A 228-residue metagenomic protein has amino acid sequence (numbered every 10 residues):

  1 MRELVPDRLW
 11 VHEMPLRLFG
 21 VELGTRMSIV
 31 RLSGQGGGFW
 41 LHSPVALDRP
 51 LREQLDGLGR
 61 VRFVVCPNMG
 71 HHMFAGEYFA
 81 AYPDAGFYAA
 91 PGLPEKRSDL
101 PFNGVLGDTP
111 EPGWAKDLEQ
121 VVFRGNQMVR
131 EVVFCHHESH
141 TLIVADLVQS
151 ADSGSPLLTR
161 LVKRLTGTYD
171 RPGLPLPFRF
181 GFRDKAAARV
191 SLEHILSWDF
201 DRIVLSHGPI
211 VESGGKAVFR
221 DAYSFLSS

Functional and structural regions predicted by a protein language model:
M1-Q35: Zn-dependent metallo-beta-lactamase
R2-E3, R17-L18, W40-L41, N126-L226: Metallo-beta-lactamase
E3, H42-G57: A glycine-rich beta-to-alpha transition motif near the start of alpha/beta enzyme domains, typified by
L4, Y88-E131, H137-E138, R183 (+2 more regions): Metallo-beta-lactamase
V11-L16, G36-L47, D108, R179-F180: Glycine-rich phosphate-binding "P-loop"
S33-G38, D56-R62, D201: Short, surface-exposed connector motifs at secondary-structure boundaries
H42-P44, R62-M69, Y88-A90, I143-D146 (+1 more regions): Active-site neighborhood of phospho(di)ester-bond hydrolases with catalytic His/Asp-centered motifs
E53-W114: Active-site HxH/HxHxD metal-binding segment of metal-dependent hydrolases
